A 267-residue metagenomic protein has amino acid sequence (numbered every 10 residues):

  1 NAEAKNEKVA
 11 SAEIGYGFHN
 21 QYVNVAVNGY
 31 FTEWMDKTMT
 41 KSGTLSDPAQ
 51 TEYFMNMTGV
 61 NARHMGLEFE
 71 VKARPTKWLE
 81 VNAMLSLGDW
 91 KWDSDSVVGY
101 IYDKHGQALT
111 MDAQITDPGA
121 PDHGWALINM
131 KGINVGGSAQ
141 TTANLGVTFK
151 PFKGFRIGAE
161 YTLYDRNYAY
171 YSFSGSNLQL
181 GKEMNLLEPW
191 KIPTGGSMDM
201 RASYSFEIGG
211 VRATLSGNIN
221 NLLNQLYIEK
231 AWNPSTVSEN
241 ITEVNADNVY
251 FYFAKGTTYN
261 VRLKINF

Functional and structural regions predicted by a protein language model:
N1, A49-N56, M65, H123-K131 (+2 more regions): Extracytoplasmic loops and strand-loop junctions of Gram-negative outer membrane beta-barrel proteins
N1, K41-E52, V97-A108, D112-Q114 (+3 more regions): Flexible, surface-exposed loop regions and adjacent strand-edge segments of Gram-negative outer-membrane beta-barrel
E3, E13-G17, N28, E68-E70 (+5 more regions): Outer-membrane beta-barrel architecture
K5-N56, R63-M65, L215: Membrane-embedded beta-barrel scaffold of Gram-negative outer-membrane proteins
K8-A12, H19-Q21, N61-M65, A139-A143 (+3 more regions): Residues that define the transmembrane beta-barrel architecture of outer-membrane proteins
Y22-V25, W78-V81, K153-I157, I208-A213: Repeated loop/turn-to-beta-strand initiation elements of outer-membrane beta-barrel proteins
F31-E33, Y53-F173, K264-N266: Gram-negative outer-membrane beta-barrel transporters
T162-L178, Y204-F267: C-terminal beta-signal and adjacent terminal beta-strands/loops of Gram-negative outer-membrane beta-barrel proteins
